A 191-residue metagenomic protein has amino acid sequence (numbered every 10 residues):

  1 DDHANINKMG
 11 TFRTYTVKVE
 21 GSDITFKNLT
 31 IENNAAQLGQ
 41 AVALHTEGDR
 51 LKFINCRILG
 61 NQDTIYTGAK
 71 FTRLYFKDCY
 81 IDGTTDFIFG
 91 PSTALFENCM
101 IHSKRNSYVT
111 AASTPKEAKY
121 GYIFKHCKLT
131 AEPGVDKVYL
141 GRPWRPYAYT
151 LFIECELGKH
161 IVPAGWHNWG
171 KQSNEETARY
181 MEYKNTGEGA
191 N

Functional and structural regions predicted by a protein language model:
D1-N191: Sequence-level preference for short, compositionally simple segments enriched in small aliphatic or small polar residues
